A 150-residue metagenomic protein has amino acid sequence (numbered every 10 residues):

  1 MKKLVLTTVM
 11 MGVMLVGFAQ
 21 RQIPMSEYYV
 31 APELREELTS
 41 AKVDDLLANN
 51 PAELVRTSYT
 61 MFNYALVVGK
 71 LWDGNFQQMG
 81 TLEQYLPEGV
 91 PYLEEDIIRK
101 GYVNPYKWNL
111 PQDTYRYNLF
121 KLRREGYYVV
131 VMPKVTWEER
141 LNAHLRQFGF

Functional and structural regions predicted by a protein language model:
M1-I23: Bacterial Sec-dependent N-terminal signal peptides
R21-F150: Short beta-strand and adjacent turn/loop elements
